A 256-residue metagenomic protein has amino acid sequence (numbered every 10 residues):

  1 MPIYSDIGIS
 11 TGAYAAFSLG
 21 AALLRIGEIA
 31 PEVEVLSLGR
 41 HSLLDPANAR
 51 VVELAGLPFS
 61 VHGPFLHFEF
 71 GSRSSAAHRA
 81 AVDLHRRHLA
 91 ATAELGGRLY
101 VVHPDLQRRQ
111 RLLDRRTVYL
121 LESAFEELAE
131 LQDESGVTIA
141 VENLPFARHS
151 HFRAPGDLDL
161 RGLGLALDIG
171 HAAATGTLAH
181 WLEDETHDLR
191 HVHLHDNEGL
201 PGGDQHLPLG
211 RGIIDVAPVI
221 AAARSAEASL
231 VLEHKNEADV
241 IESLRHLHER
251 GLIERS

Functional and structural regions predicted by a protein language model:
M1-G8, A16-R25, R98, F152-P155 (+2 more regions): Histidine-acidic metal/acid-base catalytic patches
M1-R87, G164, S256: N-terminal pre-domain/capping segments
I9-A13, V35-R40, V61-F65, V102-P104 (+4 more regions): A cross-domain feature marking catalytic cores of carbohydrate-active enzymes and several ubiquitous metabolic/repair
G12-G20, V35-R50, E69-S72, R108-L112 (+4 more regions): Acidic-and-aromatic substrate-binding clefts and catalytic sites of carbohydrate-active enzymes
I26, V33, H62, A81 (+5 more regions): Conserved, mostly hydrophobic/aromatic
E53-L66, L121-S135, L160, I214-S225: Alpha-helix-loop-beta-strand connector modules within alpha/beta enzyme cores
F65-E69, L106-R109, E198-P201: Conserved radical SAM core fold
S75-G164, E254: Active-site acidic/histidine proton-transfer and metal-coordination neighborhood in alpha/beta enzyme cores
